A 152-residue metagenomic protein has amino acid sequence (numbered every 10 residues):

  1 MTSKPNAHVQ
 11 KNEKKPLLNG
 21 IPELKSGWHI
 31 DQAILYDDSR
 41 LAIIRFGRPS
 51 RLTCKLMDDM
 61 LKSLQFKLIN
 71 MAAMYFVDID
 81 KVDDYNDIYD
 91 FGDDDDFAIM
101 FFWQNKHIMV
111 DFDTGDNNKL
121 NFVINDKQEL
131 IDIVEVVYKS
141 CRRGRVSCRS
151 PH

Functional and structural regions predicted by a protein language model:
M1-A42, D116-H152: N-terminal leader/targeting and pre-domain segments
K14-K15, I34-S39, T53-L56, F66-N70 (+3 more regions): Intrinsically disordered, low-complexity regulatory regions enriched in Ser/Pro/Gly/Thr and acidic residues
E23-S26, F46-R48, L52, D58 (+2 more regions): Thiol-based oxidoreductase modules, predominantly thioredoxin-like and allied folds used for disulfide exchange
D31-L35, G47, K55-D58, K62-I69 (+2 more regions): Amphipathic alpha-helical interaction motifs in eukaryotic regulatory proteins
L61, M74, D84, D95-F122: A short, hydrophobic beta-strand/beta-hairpin element that forms part of a small beta-sheet core
M71-M74, W103-N105, K127-L130, P151-H152: Short, surface-exposed, polar/charged, turn-prone segments marking secondary-structure boundaries
D78-D83, I108-G115, D132-S140: Low-complexity, flexible helical/coil segments
